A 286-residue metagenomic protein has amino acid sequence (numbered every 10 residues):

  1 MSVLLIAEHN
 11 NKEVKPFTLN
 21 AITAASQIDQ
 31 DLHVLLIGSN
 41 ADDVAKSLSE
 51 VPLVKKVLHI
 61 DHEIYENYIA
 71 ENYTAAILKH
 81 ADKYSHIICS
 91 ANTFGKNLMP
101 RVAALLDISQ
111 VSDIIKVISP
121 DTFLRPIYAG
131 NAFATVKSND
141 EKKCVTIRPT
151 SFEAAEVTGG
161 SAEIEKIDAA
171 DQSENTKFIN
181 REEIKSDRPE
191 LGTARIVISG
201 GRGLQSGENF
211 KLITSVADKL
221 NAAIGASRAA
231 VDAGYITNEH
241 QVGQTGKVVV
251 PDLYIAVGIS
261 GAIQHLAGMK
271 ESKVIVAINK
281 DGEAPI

Functional and structural regions predicted by a protein language model:
M1-I286: N-terminal glycine-rich FAD/FM-binding segment characteristic of electron-transfer flavoproteins
